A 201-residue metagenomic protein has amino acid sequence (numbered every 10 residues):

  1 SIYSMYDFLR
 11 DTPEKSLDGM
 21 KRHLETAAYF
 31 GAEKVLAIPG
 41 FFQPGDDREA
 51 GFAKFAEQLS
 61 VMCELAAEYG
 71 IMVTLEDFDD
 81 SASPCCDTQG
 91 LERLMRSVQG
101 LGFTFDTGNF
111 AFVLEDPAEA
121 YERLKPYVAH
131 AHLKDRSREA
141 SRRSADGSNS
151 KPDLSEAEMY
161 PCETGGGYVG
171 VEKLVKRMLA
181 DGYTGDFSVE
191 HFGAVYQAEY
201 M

Functional and structural regions predicted by a protein language model:
S1, D18-G31, S60-E68, R93-V98 (+2 more regions): Acidic (Asp/Glu)-rich catalytic clusters
S1, L154-E156, Q197-M201: Short, intrinsically disordered, charge-balanced linker/junction segments flanking boundaries in proteins
S1-E57, N109, V171, T184 (+1 more regions): Structural motif corresponding to the early beta-alpha repeats
S1-M5, V35-P39, T74-F78, T104-D106 (+2 more regions): A cross-family glycoside hydrolase active-site/sugar-binding cleft signature
D11-S16, D46-G51, C85-C86, E115-D116 (+2 more regions): Short, solvent-exposed loop/turn segments at secondary-structure boundaries
A27, F55, V73, D106 (+3 more regions): Conserved, mostly hydrophobic/aromatic
V61-Y168: Acidic/histidine-rich catalytic cores of soluble enzymes
S188-Y200: A short, acidic, flexible beta-alpha connecting loop/helix-capping segment that sits on the rim of active
